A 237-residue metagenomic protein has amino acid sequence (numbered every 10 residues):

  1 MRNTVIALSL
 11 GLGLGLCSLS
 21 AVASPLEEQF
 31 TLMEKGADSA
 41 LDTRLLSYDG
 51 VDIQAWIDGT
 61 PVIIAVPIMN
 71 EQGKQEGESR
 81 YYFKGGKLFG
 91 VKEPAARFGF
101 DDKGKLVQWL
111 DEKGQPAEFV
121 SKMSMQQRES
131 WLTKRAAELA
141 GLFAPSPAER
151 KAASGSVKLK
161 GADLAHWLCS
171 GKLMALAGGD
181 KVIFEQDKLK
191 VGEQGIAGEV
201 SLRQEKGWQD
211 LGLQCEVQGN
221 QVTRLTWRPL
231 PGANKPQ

Functional and structural regions predicted by a protein language model:
M1-T4: Positively charged n-region of N-terminal signal peptides that target proteins for export
A7-C17: Bacterial N-terminal signal peptides
C17-A23: Sec/Tat signal peptide C-region and signal peptidase I cleavage site
A23-V51, D101-G161: Long terminal segments
A40-T43, G59-V66, G85-G90, G192-E199: Short, hydrophobic/aromatic-rich segments at coil-to-beta transitions
Q54-I57, R80-F83, F98-K103: Aromatic-rich beta-strand edge motifs centered on tyrosine
V66-N70, K92-A95, D111, W227: Beta-turn initiation residues at beta-strand->coil junctions
N70-G73, G77, D101, M125-Q237: Mitochondrial intermembrane space
